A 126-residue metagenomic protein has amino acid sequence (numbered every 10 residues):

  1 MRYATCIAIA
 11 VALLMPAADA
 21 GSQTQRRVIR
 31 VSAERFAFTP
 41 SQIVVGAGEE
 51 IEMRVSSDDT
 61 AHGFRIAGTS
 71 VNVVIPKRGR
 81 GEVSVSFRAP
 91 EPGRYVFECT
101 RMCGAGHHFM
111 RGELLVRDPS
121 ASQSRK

Functional and structural regions predicted by a protein language model:
M1-T5: Positively charged n-region of N-terminal signal peptides that target proteins for export
C6-P16: Bacterial N-terminal signal peptides
A17-S22: Boundary at the C-terminal end of the N-terminal hydrophobic targeting segment
Q23-E50: N-terminal edge beta-strand
S41-I43, S70-K77, S86-F87: Beta-strand-rich interaction surfaces with strong enrichment in secreted/lumenal proteins
S57-A61: Short proline/glycine-enriched turn/loop motifs at strand-loop junctions of beta-rich domains
H62-G68: Change to "...patches in solvent-exposed regions of secreted, membrane-anchored, or virion-exposed structural
K77-K126: Extracellular/periplasmic metallocenter environments
